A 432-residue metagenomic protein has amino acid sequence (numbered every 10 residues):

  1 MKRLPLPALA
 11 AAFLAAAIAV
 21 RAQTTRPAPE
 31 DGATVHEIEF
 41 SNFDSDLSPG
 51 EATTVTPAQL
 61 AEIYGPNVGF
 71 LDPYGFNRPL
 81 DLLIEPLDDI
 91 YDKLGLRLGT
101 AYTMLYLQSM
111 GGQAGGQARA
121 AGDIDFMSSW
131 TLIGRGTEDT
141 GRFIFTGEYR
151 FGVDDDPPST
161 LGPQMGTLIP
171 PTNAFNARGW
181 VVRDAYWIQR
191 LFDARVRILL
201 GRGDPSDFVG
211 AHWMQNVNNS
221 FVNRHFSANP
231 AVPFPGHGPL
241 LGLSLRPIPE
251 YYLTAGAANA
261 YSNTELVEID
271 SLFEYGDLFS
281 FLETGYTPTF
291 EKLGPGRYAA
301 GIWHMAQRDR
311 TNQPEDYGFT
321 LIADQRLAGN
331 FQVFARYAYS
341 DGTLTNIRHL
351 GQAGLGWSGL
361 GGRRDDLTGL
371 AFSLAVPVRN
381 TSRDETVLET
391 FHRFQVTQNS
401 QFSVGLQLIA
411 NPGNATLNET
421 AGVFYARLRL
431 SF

Functional and structural regions predicted by a protein language model:
V20-S109, G115, T131-T137: N-terminal periplasmic/intermembrane-space "pro-region" immediately following the signal or transit peptide
L80-L98, T131-F143, F192-R195, P249-E250 (+4 more regions): Short loop/turn motifs that connect adjacent beta-strands in outer-membrane beta-barrel proteins
P86-D88, M127-S129, Y186-I188, G242 (+5 more regions): Outer-membrane beta-barrel architecture
T100-Y106, F143-Y149, I198-R202, L253-N259 (+7 more regions): Transmembrane beta-barrel strands of outer-membrane/channel proteins
Q113-A118, S271-G276, R308-P314, Y339-L350 (+2 more regions): Solvent-exposed loop/turn segments connecting transmembrane beta-strands in outer-membrane beta-barrel proteins
D156-Y186, D193-F279, E283: Surface-exposed coil loops of outer-membrane beta-barrel proteins
L282, Y286-V378: Detector for outer-membrane/organellar transmembrane beta-barrel domains, recognizing the amphipathic beta-strand
T420-F432: Outer-membrane beta-barrel "beta-signal"
